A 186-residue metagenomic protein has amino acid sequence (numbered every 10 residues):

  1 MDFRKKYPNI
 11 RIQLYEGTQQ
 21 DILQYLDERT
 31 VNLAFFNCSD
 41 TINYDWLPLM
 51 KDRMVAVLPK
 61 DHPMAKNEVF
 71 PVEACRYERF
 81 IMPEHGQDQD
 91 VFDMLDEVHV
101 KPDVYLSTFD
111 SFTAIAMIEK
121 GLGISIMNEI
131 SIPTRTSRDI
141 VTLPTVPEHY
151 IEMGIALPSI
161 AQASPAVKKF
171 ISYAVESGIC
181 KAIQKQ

Functional and structural regions predicted by a protein language model:
M1, E73, E152, A156-Q184: Extended ligand-binding regions for polar small-molecule ligands
M1-I42, T108: Central regulatory/effector-binding core of bacterial HTH transcription factors
T18-L23, D27-T30, G86-V141: Hydrophobic hinge/microswitch elements
A34, V55, F80, G123-S125: Short, well-ordered beta-strand core segments
I42-P48, D52-R53, N67, T113-I160 (+1 more regions): Beta-alpha-beta core module
Y44-M54, L58-F80: Flexible hinge/capping segments at coil-to-helix
E78-H99, A163-I171, C180-K185: Secondary-structure junction motif
